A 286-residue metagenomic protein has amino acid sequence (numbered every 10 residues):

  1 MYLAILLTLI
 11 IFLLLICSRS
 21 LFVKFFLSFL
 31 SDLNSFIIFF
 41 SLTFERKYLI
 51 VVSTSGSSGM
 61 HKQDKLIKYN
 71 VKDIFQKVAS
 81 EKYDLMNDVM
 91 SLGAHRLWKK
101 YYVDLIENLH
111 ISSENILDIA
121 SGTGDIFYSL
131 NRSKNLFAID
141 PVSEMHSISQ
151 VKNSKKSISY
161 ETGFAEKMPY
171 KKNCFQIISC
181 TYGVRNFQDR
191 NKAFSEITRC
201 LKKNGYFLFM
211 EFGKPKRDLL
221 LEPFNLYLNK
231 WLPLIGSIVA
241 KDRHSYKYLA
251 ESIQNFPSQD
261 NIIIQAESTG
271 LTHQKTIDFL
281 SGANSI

Functional and structural regions predicted by a protein language model:
V51-D84, L228: N-terminal, positively charged/glycine-rich alpha-helical extensions of SAM-dependent methyltransferases
N70, G213-Q265: C-terminal alpha-helical "lid/dimerization" subdomain adjacent to the S-adenosyl-L-methionine
L92-S112: Conserved alpha-helix/loop element of class I SAM-dependent methyltransferases that forms part of the SAM/SAH-binding
N115-K167: Class I SAM-dependent methyltransferase SAM/SAH-binding core
D140-P141, D189, F212: Short beta->alpha hinge that forms the Motif I/post-I loop of the SAM-binding pocket
E166-I178: A short acidic, Gly/Pro-enriched loop at the edge of an enzyme's catalytic core that lines a small-molecule cofactor
Q176-D189: A short SAM/SAH-binding and catalytic strip from SAM-dependent methyltransferases
N191-Y206: A short glycine-rich, Lys/Arg-flanked "PGG" loop and its adjoining helix->strand segment in the class I
